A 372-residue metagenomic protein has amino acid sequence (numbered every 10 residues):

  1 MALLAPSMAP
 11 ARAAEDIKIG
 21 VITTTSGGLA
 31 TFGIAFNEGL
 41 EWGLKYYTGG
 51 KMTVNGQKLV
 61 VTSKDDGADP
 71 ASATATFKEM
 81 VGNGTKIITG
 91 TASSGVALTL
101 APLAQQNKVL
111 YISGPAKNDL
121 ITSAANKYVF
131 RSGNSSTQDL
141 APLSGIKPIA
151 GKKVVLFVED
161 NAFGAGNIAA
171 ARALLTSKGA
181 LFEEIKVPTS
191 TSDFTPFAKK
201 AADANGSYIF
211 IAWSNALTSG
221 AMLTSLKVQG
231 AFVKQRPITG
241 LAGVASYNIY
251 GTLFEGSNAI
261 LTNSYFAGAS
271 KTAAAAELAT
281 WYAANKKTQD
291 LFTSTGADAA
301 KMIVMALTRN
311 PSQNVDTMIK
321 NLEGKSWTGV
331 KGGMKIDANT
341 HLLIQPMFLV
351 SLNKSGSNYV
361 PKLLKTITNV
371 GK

Functional and structural regions predicted by a protein language model:
M1-P6: Bacterial N-terminal signal peptides
S7-A13: Sec/Tat signal peptide C-region and signal peptidase I cleavage site
D16, T31-F36, Y46, G50-S123 (+3 more regions): Beta-alpha junction/loop-to-helix N-cap segments that form part of ligand/metal-binding clefts
G20-G43, K64-P70, A92-G95, D160-A165 (+2 more regions): Extracytoplasmic "Venus flytrap"
V21, M80-A92, I112-G114, K153-V158 (+4 more regions): Periplasmic-binding protein-like
S72-A75, N118-L120, K127-Q229, A267-A276: Extracellular/periplasmic Venus flytrap/periplasmic-binding protein
L223-A297, T308, N353-G371: Extracellular/periplasmic periplasmic-binding protein-like sensory domains
A284-T293, V304-Y359: Segments of small-molecule ligand-sensing domains
